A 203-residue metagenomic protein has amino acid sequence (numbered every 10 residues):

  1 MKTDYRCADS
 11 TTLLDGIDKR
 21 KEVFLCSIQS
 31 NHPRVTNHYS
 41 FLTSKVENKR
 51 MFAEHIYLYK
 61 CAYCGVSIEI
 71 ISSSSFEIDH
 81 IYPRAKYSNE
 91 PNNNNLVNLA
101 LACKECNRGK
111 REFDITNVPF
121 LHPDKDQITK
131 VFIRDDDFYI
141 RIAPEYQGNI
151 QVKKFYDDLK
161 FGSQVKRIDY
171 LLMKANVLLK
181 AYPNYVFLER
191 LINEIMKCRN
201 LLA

Functional and structural regions predicted by a protein language model:
M1-T12: Extended, low-complexity, charged intrinsically disordered regions
L14-Y63, A85-N93: Short, charged surface segments at domain edges that flank catalytic/cofactor-binding sites
G65, K104-N107: Cys/His-coordinated zinc-binding microdomains
V66-L101, E112-K130: Histidine-centered nuclease catalytic patch
V118-L171: Helix-loop elements that line ligand-binding/catalytic pockets
I150-A203: C-terminal, charged low-complexity interaction regions
